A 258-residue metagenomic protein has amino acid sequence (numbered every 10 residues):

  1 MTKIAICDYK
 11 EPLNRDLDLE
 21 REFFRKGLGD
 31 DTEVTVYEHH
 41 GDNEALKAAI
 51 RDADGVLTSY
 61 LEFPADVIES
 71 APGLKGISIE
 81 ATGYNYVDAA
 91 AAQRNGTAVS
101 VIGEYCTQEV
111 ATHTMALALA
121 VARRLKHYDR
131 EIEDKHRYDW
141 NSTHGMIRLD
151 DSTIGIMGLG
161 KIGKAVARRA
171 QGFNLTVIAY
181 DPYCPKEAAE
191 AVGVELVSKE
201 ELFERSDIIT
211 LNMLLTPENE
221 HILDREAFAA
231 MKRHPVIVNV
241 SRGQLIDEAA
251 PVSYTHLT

Functional and structural regions predicted by a protein language model:
M1-A53: N-terminal glycine-/charge-rich "phosphate-binding" loop or analogous flexible N-terminal tail
A65-I68, P182-L257: Rossmann-like adenosine-cofactor binding region
E80-A81, T97-Q108, E200, S241: Short beta->alpha connector loops at strand-helix junctions that form conserved, small/polar/Pro-enriched
N95-T97, G103-T153, A165-R168: Phosphate-binding beta-alpha-beta segment of Rossmann-like dinucleotide-binding domains, i.e., the NAD(P)
L159: Glycine-rich Rossmann-fold phosphate-binding loop(s) that bind the pyrophosphate of adenine dinucleotide cofactors
I162: Hydrophobic/small residue at the entry helix of a nucleotide-binding pocket
